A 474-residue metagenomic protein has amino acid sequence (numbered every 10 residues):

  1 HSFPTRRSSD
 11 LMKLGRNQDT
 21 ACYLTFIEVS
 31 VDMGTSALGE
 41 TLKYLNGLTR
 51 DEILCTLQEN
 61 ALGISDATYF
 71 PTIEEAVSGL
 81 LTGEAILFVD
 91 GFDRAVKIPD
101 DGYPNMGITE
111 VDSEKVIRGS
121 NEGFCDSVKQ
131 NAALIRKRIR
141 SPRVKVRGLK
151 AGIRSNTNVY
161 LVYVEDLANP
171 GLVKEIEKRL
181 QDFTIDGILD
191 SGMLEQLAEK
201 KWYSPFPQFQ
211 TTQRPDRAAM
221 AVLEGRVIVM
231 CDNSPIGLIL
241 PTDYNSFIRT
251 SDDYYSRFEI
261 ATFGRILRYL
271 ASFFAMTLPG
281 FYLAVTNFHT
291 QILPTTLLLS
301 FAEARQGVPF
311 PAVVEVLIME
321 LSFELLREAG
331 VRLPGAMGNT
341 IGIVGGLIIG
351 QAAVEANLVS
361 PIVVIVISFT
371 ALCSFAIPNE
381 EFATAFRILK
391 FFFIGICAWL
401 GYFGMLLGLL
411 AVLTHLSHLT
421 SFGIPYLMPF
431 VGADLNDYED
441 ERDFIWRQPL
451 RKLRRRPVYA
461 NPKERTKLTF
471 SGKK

Functional and structural regions predicted by a protein language model:
H1-T5: Single conserved hydrophobic/aromatic residue that forms the stacking wall/gate of nucleotide- or nucleobase-binding
R6-T277, T295, H415-K474: Membrane-embedded alpha-helical signal segments
F258, T262, H289, L293 (+1 more regions): Short, contiguous, pocket-lining structural segments that sit at or immediately flank catalytic/ligand-binding sites
S272-I292: Hydrophobic alpha-helical segments embedded in or immediately adjacent to the lipid bilayer of multipass inner-membrane
F281, P294-S300, A304-K474: Generic detector of multi-pass transmembrane helix bundles and their immediately adjacent loops in polytopic membrane
